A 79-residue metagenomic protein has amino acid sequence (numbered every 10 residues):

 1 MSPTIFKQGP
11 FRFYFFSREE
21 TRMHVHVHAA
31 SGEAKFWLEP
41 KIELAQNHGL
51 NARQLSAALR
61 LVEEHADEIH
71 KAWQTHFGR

Functional and structural regions predicted by a protein language model:
M1-S2, M23: Residue-level marker for the onset of beta-strands and adjacent loop->beta junctions in well-ordered domains
S2, P10-R12, R79: Charge-dense, helix-prone N-terminal extensions
F6-F11, S17: N-terminal start-of-chain detector that recognizes signal peptides and the immediate post-cleavage beginning
K7, A30-E43, S56-A57, K71 (+1 more regions): Small beta-barrel nucleic-acid-binding modules, primarily SNase/OB-fold domains and secondarily Tudor-like barrels
F16-L50: A short, structured beta-strand/loop element
G49-R79: C-terminal structural segments of small proteins and small subunits
